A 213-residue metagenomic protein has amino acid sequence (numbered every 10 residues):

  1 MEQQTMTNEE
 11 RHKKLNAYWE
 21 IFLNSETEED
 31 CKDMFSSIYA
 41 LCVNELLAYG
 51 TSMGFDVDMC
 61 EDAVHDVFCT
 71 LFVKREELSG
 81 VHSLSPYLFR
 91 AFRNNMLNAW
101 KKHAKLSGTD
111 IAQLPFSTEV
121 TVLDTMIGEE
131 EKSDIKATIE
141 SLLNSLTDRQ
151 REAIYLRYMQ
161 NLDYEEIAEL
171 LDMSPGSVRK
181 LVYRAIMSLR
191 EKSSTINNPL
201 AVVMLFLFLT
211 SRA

Functional and structural regions predicted by a protein language model:
M1-N44: N-terminal module of bacterial RNA polymerase sigma factors
E2-Q4, M187-A213: C-terminal edge and immediately downstream basic/flexible tail or linker adjoining helix-turn-helix-like DNA-binding
N16, L106-K132, K136: Internal acidic/polar
E28, F55, F68-S83, K102-H103: Sigma70-family region 2
D62-C69, H82-N94: Structural recognition of an alpha-helix C-terminal capping motif at a helix-to-coil junction
E76-S79, R90-I111: Arg/Lys-rich amphipathic alpha helix in sigma70-family domain 2
R93, E165, E169-I196: DNA-recognition helix of helix-turn-helix
A153-R157: A short pre-motif secondary-structure segment
